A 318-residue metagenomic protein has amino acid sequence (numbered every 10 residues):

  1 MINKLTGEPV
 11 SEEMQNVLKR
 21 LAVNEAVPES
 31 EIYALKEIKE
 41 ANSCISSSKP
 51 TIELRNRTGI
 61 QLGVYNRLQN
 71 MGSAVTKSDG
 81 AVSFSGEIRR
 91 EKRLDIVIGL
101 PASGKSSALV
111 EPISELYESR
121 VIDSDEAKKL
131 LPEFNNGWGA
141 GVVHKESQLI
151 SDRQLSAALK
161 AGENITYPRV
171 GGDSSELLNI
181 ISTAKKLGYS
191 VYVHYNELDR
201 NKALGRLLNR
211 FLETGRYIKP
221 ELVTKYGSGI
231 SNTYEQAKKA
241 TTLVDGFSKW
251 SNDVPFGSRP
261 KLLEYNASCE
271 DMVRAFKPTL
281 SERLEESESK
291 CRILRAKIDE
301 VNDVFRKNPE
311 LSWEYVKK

Functional and structural regions predicted by a protein language model:
I2-E31, V170-P255: Replace "adjacent to P-loop NTPase cores in ATP/GTP-dependent enzymes" with "adjacent to NTP-binding cores
A41-E87: N-terminal pre-Walker A segment at the start of P-loop NTPase domains
S83-K92, A158-L159: Phosphate-binding P-loop
L100-P101: The conserved Walker
G104-K105: Conserved glycine(s) of the Walker
A108: Hydrophobic positions on the alpha1 helix immediately C-terminal to the Walker A/P-loop
L116-L187: Conserved nucleotide-sensing/catalytic segment adjacent to the nucleotide-binding pocket in NTP-handling enzymes
G205-K318: Conserved GTP-binding G-domain of TRAFAC-class P-loop NTPases and closely related GTPase folds
